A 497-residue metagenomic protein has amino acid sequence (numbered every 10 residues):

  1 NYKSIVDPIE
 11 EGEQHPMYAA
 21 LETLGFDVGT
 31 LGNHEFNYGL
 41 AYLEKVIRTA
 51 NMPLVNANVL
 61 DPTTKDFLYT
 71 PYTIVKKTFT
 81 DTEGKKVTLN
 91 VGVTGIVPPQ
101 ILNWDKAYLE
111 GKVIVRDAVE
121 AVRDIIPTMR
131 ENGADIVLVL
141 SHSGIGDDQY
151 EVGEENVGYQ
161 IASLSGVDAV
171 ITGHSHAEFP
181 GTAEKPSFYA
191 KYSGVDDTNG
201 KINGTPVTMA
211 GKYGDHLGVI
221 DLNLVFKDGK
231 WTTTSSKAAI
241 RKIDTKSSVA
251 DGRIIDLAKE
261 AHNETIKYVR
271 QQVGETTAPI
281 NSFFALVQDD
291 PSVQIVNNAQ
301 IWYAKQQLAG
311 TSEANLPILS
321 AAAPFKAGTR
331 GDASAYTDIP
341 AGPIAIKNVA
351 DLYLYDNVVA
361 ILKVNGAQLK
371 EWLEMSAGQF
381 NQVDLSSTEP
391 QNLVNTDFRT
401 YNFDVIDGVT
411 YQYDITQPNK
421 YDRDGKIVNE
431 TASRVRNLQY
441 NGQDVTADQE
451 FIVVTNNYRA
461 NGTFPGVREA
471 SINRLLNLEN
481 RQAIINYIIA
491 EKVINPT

Functional and structural regions predicted by a protein language model:
N1-K242, N298-A299, T311, I318 (+1 more regions): Acidic, metal/ion-coordinating pockets
Y18, T23, K85, W104 (+5 more regions): Catalytic centers of hydrolytic enzymes
